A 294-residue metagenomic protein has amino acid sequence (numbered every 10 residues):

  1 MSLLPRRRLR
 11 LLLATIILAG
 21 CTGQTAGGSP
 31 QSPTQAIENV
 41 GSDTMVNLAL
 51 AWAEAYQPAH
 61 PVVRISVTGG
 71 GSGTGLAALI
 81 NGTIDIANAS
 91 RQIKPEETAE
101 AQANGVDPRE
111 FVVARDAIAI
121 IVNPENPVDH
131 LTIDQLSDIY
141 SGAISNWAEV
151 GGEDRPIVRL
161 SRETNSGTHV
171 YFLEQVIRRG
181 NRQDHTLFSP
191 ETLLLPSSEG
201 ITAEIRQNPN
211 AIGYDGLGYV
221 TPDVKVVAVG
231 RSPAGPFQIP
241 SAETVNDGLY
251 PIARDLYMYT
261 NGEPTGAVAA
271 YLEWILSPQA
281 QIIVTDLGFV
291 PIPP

Functional and structural regions predicted by a protein language model:
S2-L12: Bacterial N-terminal signal peptides that target proteins for export
R10-G20: Bacterial N-terminal signal peptides
C21-P294: Exported/periplasmic ABC-transporter solute-binding proteins
